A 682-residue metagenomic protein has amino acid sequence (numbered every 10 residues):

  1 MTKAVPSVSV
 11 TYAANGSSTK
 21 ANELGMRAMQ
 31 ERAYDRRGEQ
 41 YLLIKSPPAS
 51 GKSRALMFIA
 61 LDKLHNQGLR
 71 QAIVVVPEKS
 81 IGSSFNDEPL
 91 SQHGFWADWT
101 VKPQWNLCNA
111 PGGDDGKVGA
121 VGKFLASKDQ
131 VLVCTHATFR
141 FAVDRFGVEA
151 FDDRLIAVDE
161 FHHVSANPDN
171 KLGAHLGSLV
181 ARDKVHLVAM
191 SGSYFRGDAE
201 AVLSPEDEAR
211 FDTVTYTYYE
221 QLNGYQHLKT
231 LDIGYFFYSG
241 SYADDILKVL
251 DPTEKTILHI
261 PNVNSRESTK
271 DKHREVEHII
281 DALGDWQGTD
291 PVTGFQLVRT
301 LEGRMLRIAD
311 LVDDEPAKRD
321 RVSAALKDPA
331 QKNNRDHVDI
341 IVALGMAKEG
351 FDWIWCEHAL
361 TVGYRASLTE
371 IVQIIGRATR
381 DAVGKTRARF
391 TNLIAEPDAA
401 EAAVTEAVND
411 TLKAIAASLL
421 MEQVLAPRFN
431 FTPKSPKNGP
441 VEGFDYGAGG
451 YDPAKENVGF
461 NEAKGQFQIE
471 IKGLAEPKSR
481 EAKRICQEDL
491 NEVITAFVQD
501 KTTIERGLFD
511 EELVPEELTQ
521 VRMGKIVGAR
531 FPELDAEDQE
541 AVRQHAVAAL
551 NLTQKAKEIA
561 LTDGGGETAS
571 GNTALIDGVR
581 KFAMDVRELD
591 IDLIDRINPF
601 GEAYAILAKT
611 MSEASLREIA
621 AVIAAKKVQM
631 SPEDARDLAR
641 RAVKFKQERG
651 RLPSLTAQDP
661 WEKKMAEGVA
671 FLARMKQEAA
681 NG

Functional and structural regions predicted by a protein language model:
E39-I59: Walker A/P-loop
K45, I59-S84: Conserved SF1/SF2 helicase motif Ia
P47-S50, H162-V164, L179-V202: Conserved helicase ATPase motor motifs in RecA-like P-loop NTPase domains
V76-P77, S83-L125, V131, A142-V143 (+2 more regions): Conserved C-terminal RecA-like helicase domain
V148-R182: SF2 helicase catalytic motif II
V202-D244: Interdomain hinge/linker at the junction between the two RecA-like core domains of SF2 helicases
P316-L419: Conserved RecA-like P-loop NTPase helicase motor core
R380-F509, L513: Long, hydrophobic alpha-helical segments
